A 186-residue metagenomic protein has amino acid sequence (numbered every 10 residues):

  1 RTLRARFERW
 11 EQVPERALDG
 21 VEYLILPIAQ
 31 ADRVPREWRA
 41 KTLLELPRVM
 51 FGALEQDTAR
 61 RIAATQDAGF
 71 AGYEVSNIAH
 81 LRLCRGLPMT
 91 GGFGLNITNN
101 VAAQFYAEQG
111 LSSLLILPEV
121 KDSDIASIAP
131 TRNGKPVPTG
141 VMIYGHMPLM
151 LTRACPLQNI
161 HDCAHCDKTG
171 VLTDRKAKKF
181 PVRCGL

Functional and structural regions predicted by a protein language model:
R1-L186: Active-site pocket-lining/capping segments in soluble small-molecule metabolic enzymes
